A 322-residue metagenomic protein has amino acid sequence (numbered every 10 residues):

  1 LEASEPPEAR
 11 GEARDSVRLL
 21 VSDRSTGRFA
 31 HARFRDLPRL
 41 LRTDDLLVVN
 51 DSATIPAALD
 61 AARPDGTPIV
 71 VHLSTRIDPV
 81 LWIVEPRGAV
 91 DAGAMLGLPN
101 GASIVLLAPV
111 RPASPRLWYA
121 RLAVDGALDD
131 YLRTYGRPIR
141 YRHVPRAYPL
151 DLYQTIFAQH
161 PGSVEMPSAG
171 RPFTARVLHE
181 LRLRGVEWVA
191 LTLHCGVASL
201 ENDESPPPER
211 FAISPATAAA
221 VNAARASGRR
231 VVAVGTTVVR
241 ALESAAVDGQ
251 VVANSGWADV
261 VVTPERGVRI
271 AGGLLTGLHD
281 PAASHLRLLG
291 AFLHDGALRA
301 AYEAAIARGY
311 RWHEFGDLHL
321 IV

Functional and structural regions predicted by a protein language model:
L1-V322: A cross-family signal for N-terminal binding/gating loops and helix N-caps that shape access to the active site
